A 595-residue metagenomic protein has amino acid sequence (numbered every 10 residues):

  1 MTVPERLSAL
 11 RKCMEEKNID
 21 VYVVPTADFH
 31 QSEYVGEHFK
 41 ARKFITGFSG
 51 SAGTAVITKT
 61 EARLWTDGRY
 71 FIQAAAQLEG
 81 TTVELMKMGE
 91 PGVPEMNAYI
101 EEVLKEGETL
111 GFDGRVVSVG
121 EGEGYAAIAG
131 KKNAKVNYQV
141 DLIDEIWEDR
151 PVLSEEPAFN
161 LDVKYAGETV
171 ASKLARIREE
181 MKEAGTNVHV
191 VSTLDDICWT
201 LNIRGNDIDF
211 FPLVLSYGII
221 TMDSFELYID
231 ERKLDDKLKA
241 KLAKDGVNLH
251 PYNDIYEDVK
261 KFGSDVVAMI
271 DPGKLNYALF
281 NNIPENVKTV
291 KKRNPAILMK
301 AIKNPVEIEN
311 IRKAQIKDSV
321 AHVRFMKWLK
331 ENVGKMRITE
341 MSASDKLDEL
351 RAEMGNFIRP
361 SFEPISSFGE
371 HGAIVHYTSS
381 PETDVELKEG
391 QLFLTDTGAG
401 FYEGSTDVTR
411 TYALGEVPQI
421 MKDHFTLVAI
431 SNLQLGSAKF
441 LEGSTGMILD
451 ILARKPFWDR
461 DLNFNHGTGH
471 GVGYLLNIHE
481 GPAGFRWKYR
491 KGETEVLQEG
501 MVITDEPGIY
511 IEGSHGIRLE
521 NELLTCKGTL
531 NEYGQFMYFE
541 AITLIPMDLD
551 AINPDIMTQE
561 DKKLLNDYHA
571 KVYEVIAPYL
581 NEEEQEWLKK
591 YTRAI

Functional and structural regions predicted by a protein language model:
M1-I595: Active-site neighborhoods and metal-handling regions in enzymes and metal-associated proteins
